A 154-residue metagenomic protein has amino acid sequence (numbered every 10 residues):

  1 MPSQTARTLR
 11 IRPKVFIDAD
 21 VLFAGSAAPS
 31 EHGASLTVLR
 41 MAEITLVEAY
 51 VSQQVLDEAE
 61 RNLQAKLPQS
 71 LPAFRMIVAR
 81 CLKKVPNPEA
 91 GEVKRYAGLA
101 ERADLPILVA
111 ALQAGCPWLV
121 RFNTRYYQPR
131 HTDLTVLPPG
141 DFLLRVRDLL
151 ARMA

Functional and structural regions predicted by a protein language model:
M1-H32: Metal-dependent nucleic-acid phosphoesterase active-site entry motif
F16-I17, P29, G33-A65: PIN/NYN-family metal-dependent endoribonuclease catalytic core
A19, Q53, F122-T124: Short secondary-structure boundary segments
L22-F23, L56-E58, Y126-Q128: Short, active-site-adjacent cap segments at secondary-structure transitions
Q54, R75-G98: Acidic catalytic patch
L56-C81, D148-A154: Extended, non-globular alpha-helical segments
N87-L119: Mid-chain, well-packed structural core segment of small domains
A97-G98, L105, P117, T124-A154: Acidic, PIN/NYN-like endoribonuclease modules and their adjacent C-terminal/linker elements
